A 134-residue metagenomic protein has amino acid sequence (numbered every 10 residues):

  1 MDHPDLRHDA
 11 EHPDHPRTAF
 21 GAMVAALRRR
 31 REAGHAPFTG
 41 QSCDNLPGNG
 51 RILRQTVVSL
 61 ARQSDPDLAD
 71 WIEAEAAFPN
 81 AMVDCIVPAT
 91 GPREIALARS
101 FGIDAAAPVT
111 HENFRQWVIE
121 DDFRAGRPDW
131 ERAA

Functional and structural regions predicted by a protein language model:
M1-A134: Substrate/ligand-engaging "lid" and interaction regions
